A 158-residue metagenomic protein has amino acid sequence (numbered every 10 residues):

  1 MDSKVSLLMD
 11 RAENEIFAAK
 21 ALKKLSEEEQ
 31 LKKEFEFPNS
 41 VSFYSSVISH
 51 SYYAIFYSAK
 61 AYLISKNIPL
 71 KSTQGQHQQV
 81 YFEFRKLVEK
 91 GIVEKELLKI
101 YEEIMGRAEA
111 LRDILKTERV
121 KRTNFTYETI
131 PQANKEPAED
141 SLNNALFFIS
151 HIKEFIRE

Functional and structural regions predicted by a protein language model:
M1-E158: Terminal alpha-helical segments
